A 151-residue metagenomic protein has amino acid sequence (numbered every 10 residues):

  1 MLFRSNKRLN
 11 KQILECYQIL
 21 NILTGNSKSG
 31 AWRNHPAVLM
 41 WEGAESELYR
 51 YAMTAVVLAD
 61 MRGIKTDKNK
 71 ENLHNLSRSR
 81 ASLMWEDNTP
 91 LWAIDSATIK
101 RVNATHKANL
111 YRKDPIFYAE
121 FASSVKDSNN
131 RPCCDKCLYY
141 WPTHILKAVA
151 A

Functional and structural regions predicted by a protein language model:
S5: Catalytic cores of glycan-processing enzymes that make or break glycosidic bonds
L9, I13-T24, S29, M40 (+5 more regions): Catalytic phosphate/metal-binding cores of nucleic-acid and nucleotide-processing enzymes, i.e., regions that mediate
W32: Secreted/periplasmic proteins that engage bacterial cell-wall peptidoglycan
H35: Conserved, mostly hydrophobic/aromatic
V38-A44: Short His/Asp/Glu-rich catalytic/ion-coordination signatures at enzyme active sites or charged loops
C137-A150: A hydrophobic membrane-anchoring alpha-helix module
